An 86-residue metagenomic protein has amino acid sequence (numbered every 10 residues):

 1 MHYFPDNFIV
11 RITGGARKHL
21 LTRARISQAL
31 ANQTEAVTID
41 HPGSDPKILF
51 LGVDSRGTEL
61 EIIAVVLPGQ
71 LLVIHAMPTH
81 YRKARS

Functional and structural regions predicted by a protein language model:
M1-S86: Ribonuclease/tRNase effector modules and their secretory precursors
